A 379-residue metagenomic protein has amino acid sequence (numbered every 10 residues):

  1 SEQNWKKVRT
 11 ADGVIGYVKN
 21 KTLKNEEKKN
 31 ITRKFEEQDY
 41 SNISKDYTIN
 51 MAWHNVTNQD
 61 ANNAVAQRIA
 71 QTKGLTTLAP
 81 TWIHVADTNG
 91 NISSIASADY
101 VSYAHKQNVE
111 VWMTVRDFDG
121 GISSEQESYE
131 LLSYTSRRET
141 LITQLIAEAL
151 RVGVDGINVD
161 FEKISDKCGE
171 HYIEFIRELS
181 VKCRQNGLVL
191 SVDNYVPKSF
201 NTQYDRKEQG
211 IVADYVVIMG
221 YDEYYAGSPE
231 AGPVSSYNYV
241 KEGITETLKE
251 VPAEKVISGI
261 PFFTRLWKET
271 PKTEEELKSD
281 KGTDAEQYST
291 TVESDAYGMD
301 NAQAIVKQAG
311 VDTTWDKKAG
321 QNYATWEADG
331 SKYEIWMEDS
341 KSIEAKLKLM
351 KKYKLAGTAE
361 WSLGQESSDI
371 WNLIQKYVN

Functional and structural regions predicted by a protein language model:
S1-Q3: Conserved beta-strand/loop element in small beta-rich adapter and peptidoglycan-binding domains
R9-I43, T48: Boundary regions of SH3-family modules and the immediately adjacent low-complexity/disordered segments in eukaryotic
I31-E36, G120-I122, E127, T264-K346 (+1 more regions): Glycan-binding loop/region signatures in secreted carbohydrate-active enzymes
A61-A86, Q144-I157, K346-G357: Catalytic domains of carbohydrate-active enzymes, especially glycoside hydrolases
T76-I83, A98-S136, T143-G156, E178-V189: Substrate-binding cleft and catalytic face of glycoside hydrolase catalytic domains, especially the flexible beta-alpha
L78, V159, L179, V216 (+3 more regions): Conserved, mostly hydrophobic/aromatic
T88-I95, T143, D166-A302: Substrate-binding surface in catalytic domains of secreted glycosidases
S342-N379: Acidic/aromatic/glycine-rich contiguous surface patches that form carbohydrate-binding/processing clefts and analogous
